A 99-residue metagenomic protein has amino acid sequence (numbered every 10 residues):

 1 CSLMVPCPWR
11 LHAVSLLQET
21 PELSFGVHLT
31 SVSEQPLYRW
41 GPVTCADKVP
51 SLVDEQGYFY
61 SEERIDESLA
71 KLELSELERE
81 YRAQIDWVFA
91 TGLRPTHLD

Functional and structural regions predicted by a protein language model:
S2, E22-H28, P95-D99: Structural preference for beta-strand elements that scaffold enzyme active sites
M4-P8, H28-E34: Active-site beta-loop-alpha junctions enriched in small/polar residues
P8-L11, S75: Generic alpha-helical secondary structure signal
R10-S24, P42-D54, A90: Acidic (Asp/Glu)-rich catalytic clusters
Y38-S68: Active-site gating loops and adjacent loop-to-helix segments of metal-dependent hydrolytic enzymes
D66-E78: Active-site mouth loops of central-metabolism enzymes
S75-H97: CE4/NodB-like, metal-dependent polysaccharide N-deacetylase domain that modifies extracellular/periplasmic N-acetylated
